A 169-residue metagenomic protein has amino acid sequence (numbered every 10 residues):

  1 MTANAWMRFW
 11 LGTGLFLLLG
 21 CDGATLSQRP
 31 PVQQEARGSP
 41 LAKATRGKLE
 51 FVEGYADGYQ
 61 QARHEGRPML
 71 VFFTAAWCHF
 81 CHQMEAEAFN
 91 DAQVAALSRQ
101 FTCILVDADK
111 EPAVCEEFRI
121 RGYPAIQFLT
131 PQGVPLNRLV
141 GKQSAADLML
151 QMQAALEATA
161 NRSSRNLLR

Functional and structural regions predicted by a protein language model:
T2-W10: Bacterial N-terminal signal peptides that target proteins for export
L18-G20: C-terminal motif of bacterial Sec signal peptides marking the signal peptidase cleavage site
D22-T25: Bacterial signal peptide processing site
L49-V52, V94-P112: Thiol-based oxidoreductase modules, predominantly thioredoxin-like and allied folds used for disulfide exchange
F51-R67, S98: A short beta-strand-turn-helix
E65-A76: Short active-site neighborhood of thiol/selenol oxidoreductases, capturing the structured segment around
C81-A96: Typically the conserved alpha-helix immediately C-terminal to a functionally engaged Cys/Sec in thioredoxin-like
G122-R162: Non-catalytic, surface beta->alpha helical segment in thiol-disulfide oxidoreductase systems
